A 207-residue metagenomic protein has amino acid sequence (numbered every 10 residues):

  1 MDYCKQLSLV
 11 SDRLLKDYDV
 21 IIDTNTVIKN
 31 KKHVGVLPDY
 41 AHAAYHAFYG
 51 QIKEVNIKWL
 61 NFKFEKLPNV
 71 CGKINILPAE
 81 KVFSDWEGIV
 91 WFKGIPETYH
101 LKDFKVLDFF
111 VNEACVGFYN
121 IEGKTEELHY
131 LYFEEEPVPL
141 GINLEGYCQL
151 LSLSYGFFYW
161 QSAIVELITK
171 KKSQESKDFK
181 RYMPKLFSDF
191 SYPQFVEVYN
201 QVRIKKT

Functional and structural regions predicted by a protein language model:
M1, L7, G141-E145, F157 (+1 more regions): Alpha-helix initiation and N-capping motif
M1-A114, K205-T207: A surface-exposed partner-binding patch
Y3, F133-E136, K172: Generic alpha-helical structural element
V20-N30, F62, F157-T169, V196: Short glycine-rich, low-complexity/disordered patches
L101, G123-E126: A short, compositionally biased
A114-I121: Short, surface-exposed beta-strand/loop micro-motifs that present aromatic residues
E127-Q161: Compact, glycine/acidic-enriched structural inserts
L167-T207: Charge-dense, low-complexity intrinsically disordered regions
